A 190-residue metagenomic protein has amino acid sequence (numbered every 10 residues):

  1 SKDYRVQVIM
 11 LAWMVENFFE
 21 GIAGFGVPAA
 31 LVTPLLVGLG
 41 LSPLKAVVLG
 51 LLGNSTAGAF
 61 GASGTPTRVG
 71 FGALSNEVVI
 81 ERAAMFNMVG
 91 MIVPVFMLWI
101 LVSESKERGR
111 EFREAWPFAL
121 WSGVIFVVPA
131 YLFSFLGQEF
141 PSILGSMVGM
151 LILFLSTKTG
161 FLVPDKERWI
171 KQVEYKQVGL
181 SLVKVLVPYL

Functional and structural regions predicted by a protein language model:
S1-K2: Helix-loop-helix hairpins and the membrane-proximal interhelical loops of multi-pass alpha-helical transport proteins
Q7-I100, E104-R113: Hydrophobic transmembrane alpha-helices that form the pore/transport pathway of multi-pass ion and small-solute
M91-Y189: Long, contiguous bundles of hydrophobic transmembrane helices that form the permeation core of multi-pass
